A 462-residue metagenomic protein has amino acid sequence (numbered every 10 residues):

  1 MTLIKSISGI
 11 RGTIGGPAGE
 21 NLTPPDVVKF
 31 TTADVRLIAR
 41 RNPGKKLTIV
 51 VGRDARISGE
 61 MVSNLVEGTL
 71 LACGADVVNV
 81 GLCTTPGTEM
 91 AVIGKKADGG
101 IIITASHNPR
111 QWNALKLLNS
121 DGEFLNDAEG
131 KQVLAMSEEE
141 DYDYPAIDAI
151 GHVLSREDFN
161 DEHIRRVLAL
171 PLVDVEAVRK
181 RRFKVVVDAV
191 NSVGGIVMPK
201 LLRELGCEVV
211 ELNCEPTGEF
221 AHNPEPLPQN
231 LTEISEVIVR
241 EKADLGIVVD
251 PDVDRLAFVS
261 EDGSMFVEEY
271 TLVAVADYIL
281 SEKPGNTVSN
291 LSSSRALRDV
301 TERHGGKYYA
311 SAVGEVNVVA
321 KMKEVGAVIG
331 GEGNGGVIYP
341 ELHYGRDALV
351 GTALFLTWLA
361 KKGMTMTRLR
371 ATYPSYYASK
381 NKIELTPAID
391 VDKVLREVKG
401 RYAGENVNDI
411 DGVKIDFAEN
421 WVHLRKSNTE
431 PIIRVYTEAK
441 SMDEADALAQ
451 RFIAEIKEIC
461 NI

Functional and structural regions predicted by a protein language model:
M1-G68, A72-C73, H152-V185: An N-terminal, well-structured beta->alpha segment
T13, N113-E241: Gly/Ser/Thr-enriched, mixed-charge loops and adjacent short helices that form phosphate/oxyanion-binding elements
R36, R40, T48-W112, K200-V259: N-terminal small/polar loop signature for handling phosphorylated ligands or for N-terminal nucleophile
L117-S120, A257-E261, I338-P340: Short beta-strand-to-turn element immediately C-terminal to the catalytic PLP-Schiff-base lysine in fold type I
N126, E211-N213, S264-P284, A348-L359: Gly/Ser/Thr-rich active-site loops/lids in small-molecule metabolic enzymes that frequently grip phosphoryl groups
Q132-R165, A169, S260-G333, I338: Proline/glycine-rich low-complexity loops and linkers
L245, K283-I462: Phosphate-binding and adjacent anionic-ligand microenvironments
